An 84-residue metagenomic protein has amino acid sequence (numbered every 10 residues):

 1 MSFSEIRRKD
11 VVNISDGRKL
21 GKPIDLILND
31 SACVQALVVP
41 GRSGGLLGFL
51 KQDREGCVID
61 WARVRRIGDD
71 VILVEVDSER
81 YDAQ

Functional and structural regions predicted by a protein language model:
M1-Q84: Peripheral interaction segments used for macromolecular assembly
